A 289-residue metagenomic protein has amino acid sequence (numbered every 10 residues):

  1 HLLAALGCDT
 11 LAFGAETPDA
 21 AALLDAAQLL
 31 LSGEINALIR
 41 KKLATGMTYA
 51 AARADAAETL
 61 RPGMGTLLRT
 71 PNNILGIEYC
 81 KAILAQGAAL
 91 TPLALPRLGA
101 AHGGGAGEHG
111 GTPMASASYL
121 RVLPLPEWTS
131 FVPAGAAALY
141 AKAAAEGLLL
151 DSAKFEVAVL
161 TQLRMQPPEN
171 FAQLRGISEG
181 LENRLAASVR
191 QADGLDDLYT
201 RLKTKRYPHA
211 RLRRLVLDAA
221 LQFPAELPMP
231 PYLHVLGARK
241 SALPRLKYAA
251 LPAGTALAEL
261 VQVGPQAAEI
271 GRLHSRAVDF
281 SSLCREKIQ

Functional and structural regions predicted by a protein language model:
A4-Q289: Active-site cores that bind ATP or allylic diphosphates and position pyrophosphate for catalysis
